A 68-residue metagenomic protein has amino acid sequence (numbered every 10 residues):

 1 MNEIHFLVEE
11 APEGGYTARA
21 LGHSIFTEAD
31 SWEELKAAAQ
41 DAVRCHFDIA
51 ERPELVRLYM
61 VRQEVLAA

Functional and structural regions predicted by a protein language model:
M1-E9, I25-F26: General secondary-structure propensity
M1-H5, E33-A68: Short, charged, surface-exposed hinge/linker loops at domain edges that act as mobile lids or interdomain connectors
V8-A20: Short aromatic-glycine-(Arg/Gly/Cys) micro-motifs in beta-strand/loop hairpins
P12, G22, R62-E64: Short, flexible active-site-adjacent loop segments at beta-strand->alpha-helix junctions, enriched in small/polar
Y16, E28, A37: Short acidic, gly/pro-rich beta-turn/loop elements at beta-sheet edges and active-site/ligand-binding grooves
H23-E33: A short, exposed loop/beta-hairpin motif centered on an aromatic-Gly-Thr core
